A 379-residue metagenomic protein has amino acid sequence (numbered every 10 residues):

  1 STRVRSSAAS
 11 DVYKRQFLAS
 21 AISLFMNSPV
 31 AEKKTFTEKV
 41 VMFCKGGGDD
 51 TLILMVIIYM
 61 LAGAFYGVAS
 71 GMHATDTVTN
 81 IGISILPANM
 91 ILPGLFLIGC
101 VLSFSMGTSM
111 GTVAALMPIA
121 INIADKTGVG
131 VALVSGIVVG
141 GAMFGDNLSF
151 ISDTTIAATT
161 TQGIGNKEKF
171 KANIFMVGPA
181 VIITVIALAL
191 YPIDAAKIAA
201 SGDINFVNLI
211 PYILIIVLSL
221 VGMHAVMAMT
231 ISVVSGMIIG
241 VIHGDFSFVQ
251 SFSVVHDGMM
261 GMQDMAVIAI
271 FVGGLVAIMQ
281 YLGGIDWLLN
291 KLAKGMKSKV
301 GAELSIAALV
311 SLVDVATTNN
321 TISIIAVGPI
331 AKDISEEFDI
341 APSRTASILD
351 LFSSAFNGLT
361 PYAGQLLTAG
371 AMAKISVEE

Functional and structural regions predicted by a protein language model:
S1, I121-F206, F338-E379: Membrane-core helix-loop-helix motifs of multi-pass transport proteins
S1, V30-K34, E38, T160-V254: Long, contiguous bundles of hydrophobic transmembrane helices that form the permeation core of multi-pass
T2-A9, Y13: Single conserved hydrophobic/aromatic residue that forms the stacking wall/gate of nucleotide- or nucleobase-binding
F17, A21-F25, M60, L97 (+7 more regions): Generic alpha-helical transmembrane segments of integral inner-membrane proteins, especially permease/transport modules
F17, P29, K39-H73, N89 (+4 more regions): Core transmembrane alpha-helical segments of multi-pass membrane transporters/permeases
D49-M55, N80-L97, A124-V134, G202-I210 (+3 more regions): Membrane-interfacial loop-to-helix junctions in multi-pass transporters
V56-F65, P87-I119, A293-K332, E337 (+1 more regions): Hydrophobic alpha-helical transmembrane segments of multi-pass integral membrane proteins, predominantly secondary
L97-S109, G140-D146, V217-M223, G273-I278 (+2 more regions): Transmembrane alpha-helix interface/packing and boundary motifs in multi-pass membrane proteins, characterized by
